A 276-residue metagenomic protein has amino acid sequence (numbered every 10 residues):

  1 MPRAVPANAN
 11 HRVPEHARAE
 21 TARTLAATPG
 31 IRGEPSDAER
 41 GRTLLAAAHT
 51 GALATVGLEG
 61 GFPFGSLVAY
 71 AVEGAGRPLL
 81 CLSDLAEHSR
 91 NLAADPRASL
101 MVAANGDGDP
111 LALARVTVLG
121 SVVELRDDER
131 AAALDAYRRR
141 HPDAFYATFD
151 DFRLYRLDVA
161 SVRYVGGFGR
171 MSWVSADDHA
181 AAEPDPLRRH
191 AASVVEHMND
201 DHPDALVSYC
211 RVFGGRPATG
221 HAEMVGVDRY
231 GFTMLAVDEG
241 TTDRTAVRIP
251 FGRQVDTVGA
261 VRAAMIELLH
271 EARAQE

Functional and structural regions predicted by a protein language model:
M1-E276: Binding-site signature for planar aromatic cofactors or substrates
